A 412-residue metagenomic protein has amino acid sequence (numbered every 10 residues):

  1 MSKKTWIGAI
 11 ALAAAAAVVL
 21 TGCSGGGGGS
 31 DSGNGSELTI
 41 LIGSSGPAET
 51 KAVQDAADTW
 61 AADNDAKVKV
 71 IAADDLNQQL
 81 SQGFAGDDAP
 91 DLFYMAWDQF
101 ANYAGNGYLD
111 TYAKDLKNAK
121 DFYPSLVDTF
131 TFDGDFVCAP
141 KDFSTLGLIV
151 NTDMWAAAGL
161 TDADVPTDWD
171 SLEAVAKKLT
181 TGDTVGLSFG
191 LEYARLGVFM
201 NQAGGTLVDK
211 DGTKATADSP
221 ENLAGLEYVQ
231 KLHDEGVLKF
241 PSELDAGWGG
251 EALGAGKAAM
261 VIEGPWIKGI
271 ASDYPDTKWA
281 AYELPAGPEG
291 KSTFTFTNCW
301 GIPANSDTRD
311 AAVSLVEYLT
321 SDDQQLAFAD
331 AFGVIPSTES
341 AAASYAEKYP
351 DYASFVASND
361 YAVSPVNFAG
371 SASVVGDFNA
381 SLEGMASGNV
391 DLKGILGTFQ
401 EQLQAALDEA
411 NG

Functional and structural regions predicted by a protein language model:
G43, R195, L226-T308: Extracytoplasmic/periplasmic substrate-binding proteins
A56-S125, A157-G159, A252, A259-M260 (+2 more regions): Extracytoplasmic "Venus flytrap"/periplasmic binding protein-like
D65, T131-R195, T206-E243, A304-D310 (+1 more regions): Helix-loop-helix "hinge/cap" segment bordering the ligand-binding cleft or interdomain interface
P90-D91, A119-M154, G186, G290-K291 (+1 more regions): A structural signal for short loop-to-beta-strand junctions that line the ligand-binding cleft of periplasmic/secreted
W97-G147, E173, F199, A280-A281 (+1 more regions): Hinge/lid segment of periplasmic solute-binding proteins
D110-S125, V165-T167, V185-G186, G205-A224 (+3 more regions): Short, solvent-exposed loop/beta-turn-alpha elements that line the ligand-binding surface or hinge of extracytoplasmic
A156-A157, D162, D234, D360-G412: Conserved C-terminal helix/tail region of periplasmic/extracytoplasmic solute-binding proteins
A329-D377, D408-E409: Long, aromatic- and glycine/proline-rich binding clefts that accommodate carbohydrate-like moieties
